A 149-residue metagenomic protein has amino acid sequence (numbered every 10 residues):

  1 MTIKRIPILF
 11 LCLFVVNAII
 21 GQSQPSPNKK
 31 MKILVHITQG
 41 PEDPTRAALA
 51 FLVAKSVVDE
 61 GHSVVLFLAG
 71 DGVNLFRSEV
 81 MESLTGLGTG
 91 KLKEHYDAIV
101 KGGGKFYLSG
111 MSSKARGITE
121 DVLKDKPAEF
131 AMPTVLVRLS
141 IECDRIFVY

Functional and structural regions predicted by a protein language model:
M1-I8: Bacterial N-terminal signal peptides that target proteins for export
I8-A18: Bacterial N-terminal signal peptides
N17-P27: Bacterial Sec-dependent signal peptides at the C-terminal "C-region" and cleavage site
N28, V35-A48, V80: Short, glycine-rich nucleotide/cofactor-binding loops
A47-E60, L66: Histidine-anchored nucleotide/phosphate-binding helix
A54, V64-G70, F106-G110: Short internal beta-strands
V73-T85: N-terminal beta-loop-helix "entrance" segment that forms/cooperates in small-molecule cofactor or anionic ligand
L84-G110: A glycine-rich helix N-cap at a beta->alpha junction
